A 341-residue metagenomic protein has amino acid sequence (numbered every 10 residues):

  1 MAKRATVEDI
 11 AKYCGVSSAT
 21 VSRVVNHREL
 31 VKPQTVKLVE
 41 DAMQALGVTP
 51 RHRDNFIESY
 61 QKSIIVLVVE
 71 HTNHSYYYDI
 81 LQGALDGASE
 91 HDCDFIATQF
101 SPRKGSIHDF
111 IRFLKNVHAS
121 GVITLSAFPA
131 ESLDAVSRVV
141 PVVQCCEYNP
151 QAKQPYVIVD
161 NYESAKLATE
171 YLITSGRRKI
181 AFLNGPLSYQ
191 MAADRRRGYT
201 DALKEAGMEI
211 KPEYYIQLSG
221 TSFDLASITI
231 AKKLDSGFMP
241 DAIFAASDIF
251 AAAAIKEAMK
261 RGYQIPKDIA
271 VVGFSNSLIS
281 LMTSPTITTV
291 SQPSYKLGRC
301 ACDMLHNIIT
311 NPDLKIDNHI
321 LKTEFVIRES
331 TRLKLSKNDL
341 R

Functional and structural regions predicted by a protein language model:
M1-A5, N55, Y60-E170, L234-D235: Alpha-helical recognition/docking segments in bacterial nutrient-uptake and carbohydrate-utilization systems
M1-Y60, R341: N-terminal helix-turn-helix DNA-binding module of bacterial transcription factors
A11, T124, A242-A246: Short beta-strand scaffold positions
S17, S120, R177-K179, M239-D241: Short acidic/polar active-site loop segments enriched in Thr and Asp
V69-D79, A97-G105, V157-L167, L183-T229 (+4 more regions): Hinge/beta->alpha junction and helix N-cap segments in small-molecule ligand-binding domains
K179, I210-Y214, I265-D268: Short acidic capping loops at alpha-helix termini that bridge into adjacent secondary structure
T229-R341: Flexible loop/turn connectors
